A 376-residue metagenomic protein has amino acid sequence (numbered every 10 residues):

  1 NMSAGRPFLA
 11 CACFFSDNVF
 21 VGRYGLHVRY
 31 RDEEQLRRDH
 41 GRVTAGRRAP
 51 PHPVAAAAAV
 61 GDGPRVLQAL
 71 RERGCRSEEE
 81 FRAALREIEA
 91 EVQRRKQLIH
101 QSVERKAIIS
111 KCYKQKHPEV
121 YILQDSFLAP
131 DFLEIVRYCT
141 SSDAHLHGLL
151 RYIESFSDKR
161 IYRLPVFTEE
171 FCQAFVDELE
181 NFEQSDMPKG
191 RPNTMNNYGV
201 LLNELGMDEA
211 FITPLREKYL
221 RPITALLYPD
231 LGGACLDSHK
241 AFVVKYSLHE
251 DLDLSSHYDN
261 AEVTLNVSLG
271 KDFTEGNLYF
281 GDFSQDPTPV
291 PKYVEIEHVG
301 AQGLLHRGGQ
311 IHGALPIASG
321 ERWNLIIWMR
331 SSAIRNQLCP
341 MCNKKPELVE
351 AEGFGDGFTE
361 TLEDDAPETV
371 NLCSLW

Functional and structural regions predicted by a protein language model:
N1-K159, V349-W376: Fe(II)/2-oxoglutarate
S3, A225-G353, V370-W376: Catalytic core of non-heme Fe(II) oxygenases with the double-stranded beta-helix
A4, A10, V103, K111 (+10 more regions): Homeobox/homeodomain signature
D17, E33, V60-G63, E78 (+11 more regions): Generic preference for well-ordered alpha-helical elements
F20-R23, P188, N197, I311 (+1 more regions): Intrinsically disordered, low-complexity segments enriched in small/polar residues
K96, K106, K111-K116, K159 (+7 more regions): Context-gated lysine
K114-A234: Non-heme Fe(II)/2-oxoglutarate
N203-L215, H249-S256, G355-E360: Short, charged low-complexity intrinsically disordered segments located at boundaries of structured domains
